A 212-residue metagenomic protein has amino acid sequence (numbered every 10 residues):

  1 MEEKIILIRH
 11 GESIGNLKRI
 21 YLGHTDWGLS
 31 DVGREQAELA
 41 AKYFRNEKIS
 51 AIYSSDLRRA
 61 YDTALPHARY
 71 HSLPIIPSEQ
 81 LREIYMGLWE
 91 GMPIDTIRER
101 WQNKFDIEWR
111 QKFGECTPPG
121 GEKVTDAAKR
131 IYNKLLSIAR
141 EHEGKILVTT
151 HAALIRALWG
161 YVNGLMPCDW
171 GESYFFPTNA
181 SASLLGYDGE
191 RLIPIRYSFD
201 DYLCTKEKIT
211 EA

Functional and structural regions predicted by a protein language model:
M1-I6, A51: Extreme N-terminal starter segment of soluble prokaryotic enzymes
I5, H142-A153: Generic beta-sheet signal
R9-H67, T117-I131: Loop-to-helix element that buttresses phosphate recognition and phosphoryl-transfer chemistry
G11, A152, D200: Active-site metal-binding loops of divalent metal-dependent hydrolases
L39-F105: Phosphate-coordination/substrate-recognition cap region in phosphate-metabolizing enzymes
R45-K48, I138-K145: Glycine-rich phosphate-binding loop signature in dinucleotide/nucleotide-binding domains
M166-I193: Domain-level recognition of soluble alpha/beta enzyme cores, biased toward histidine phosphatases/phosphomutases
I193-A212: Acidic, His/Gly-rich catalytic cores of divalent-metal-dependent hydrolytic chemistry
